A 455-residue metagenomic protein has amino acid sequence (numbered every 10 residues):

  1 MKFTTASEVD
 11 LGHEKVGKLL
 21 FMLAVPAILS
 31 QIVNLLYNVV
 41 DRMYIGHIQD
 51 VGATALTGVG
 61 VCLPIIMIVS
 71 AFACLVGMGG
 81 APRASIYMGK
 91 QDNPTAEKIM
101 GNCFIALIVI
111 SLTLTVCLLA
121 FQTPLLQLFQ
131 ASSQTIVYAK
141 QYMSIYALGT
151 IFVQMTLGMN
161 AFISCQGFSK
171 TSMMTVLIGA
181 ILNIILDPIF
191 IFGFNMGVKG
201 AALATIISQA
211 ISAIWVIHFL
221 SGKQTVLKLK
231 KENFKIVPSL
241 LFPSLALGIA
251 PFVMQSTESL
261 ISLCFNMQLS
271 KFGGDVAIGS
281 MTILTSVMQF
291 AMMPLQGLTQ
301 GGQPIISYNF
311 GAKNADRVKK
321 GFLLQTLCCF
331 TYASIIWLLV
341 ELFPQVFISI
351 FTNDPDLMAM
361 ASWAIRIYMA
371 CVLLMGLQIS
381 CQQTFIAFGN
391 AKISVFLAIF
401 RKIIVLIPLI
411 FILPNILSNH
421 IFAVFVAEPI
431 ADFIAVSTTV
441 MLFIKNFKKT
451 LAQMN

Functional and structural regions predicted by a protein language model:
M1-A24, A84-G149, G193-I249, I306-C371 (+1 more regions): Short alpha-helical transmembrane segments in multi-pass integral membrane proteins
A27, Q31, M43, P82 (+16 more regions): Transmembrane alpha-helix boundary and packing residues in multipass membrane permease domains and related
I28-P82, Y146-V153, F242-N309, C329-W337 (+3 more regions): Transmembrane helix-bundle signature of multi-pass secondary active exporters and lipid flippases
N34, N38, R42, G46 (+9 more regions): Juxtamembrane/transmembrane-helix interface segments of polytopic membrane transporters
L36-V39, H47, A53, Y87-K90 (+6 more regions): Helix-loop interface residues and adjacent transmembrane-helix termini in multi-pass membrane transporters, primarily
L56-V116, V153-S172, S280-L338, L342-P344 (+1 more regions): Small-residue-rich hydrophobic transmembrane alpha-helices
Y146-S164, S172-A180, A201-I214, Q296-Q300 (+3 more regions): Short runs within selected transmembrane alpha-helices of multi-pass transporters and secretion channels
I379, V405-P414: Transmembrane alpha-helical segments of integral membrane proteins
